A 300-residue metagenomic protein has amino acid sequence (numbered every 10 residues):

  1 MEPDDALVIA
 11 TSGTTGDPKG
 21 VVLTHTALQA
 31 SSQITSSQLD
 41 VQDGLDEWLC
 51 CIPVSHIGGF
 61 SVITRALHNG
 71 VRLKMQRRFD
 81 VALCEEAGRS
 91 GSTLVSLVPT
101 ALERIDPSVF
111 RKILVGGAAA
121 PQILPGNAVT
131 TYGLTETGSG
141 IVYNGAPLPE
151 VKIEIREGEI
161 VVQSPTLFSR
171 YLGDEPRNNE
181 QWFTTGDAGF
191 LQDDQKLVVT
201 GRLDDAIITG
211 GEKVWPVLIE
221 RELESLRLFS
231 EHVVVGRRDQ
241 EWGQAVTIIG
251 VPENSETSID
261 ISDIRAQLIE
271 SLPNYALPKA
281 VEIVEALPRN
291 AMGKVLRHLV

Functional and structural regions predicted by a protein language model:
D5-G20, A118, T135-E136: Conserved adenylation A10 loop of the ANL superfamily
A6-I9, K19-R104: AMP-binding/adenylate-forming
T11-T14, W48, A66, V95 (+4 more regions): Conserved S/T- and glycine-rich ATP-binding loop of Class I adenylate-forming
T93-L97, A101-P147, V151-E154: Gly/Ser/Thr-rich phosphate-binding loop
P147, I155-Q181, R202, T209-V214: Conserved ATP/PPi-binding loop(s) of AMP-dependent carboxylate-activating enzymes
S164, A188-A276: AMP-binding/adenylate-forming catalytic core of the ANL superfamily
L272-K294: AMP-binding/adenylate-forming catalytic domain of the ANL superfamily
